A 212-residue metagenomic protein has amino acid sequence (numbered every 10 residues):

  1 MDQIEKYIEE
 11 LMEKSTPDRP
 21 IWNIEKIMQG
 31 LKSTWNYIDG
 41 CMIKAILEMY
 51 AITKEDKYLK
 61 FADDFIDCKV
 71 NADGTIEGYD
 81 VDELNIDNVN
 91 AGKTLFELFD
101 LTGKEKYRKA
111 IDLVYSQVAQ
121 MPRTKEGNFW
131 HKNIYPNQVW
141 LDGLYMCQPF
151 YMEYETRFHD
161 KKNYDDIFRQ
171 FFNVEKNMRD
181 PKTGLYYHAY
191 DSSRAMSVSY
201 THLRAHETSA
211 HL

Functional and structural regions predicted by a protein language model:
M1-V70, E105-Q117, M121, K125-E126: Low-complexity, Ser/Thr/Pro/Gly-enriched N-terminal "stalk/linker" regions
S33-Y37, D142, K162, L203: Short, surface-exposed alpha-helical recognition segments that flank or form part of ligand/macromolecule-binding
I46, Y151, T201: Aromatic/hydrophobic pocket-lining residues that form π-stacking "cages" and hydrophobic walls in ligand
K60, A72-V198: Extended ligand-binding groove/face enriched in aromatic
T201-A210: Conserved small/polar residues in nucleotide/adenosyl-binding loops
